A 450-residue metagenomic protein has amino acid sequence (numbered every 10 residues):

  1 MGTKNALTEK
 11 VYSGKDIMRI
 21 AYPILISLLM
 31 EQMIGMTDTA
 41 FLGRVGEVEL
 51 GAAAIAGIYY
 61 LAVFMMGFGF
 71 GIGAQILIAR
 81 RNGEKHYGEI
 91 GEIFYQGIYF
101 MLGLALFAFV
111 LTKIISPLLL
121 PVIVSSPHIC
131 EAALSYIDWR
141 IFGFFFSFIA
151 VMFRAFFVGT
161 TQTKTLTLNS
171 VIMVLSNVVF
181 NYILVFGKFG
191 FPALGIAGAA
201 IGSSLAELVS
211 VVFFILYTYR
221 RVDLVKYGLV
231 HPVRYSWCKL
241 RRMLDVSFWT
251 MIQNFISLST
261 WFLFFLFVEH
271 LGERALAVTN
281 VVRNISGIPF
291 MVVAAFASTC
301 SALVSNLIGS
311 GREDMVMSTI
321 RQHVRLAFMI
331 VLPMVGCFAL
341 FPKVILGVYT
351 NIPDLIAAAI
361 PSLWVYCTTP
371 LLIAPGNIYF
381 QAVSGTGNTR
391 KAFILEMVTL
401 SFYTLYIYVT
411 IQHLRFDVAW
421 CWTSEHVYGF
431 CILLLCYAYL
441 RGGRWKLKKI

Functional and structural regions predicted by a protein language model:
M1-A21, I78-F145, F191-F248, V304-T369 (+1 more regions): Short alpha-helical transmembrane segments in multi-pass integral membrane proteins
E9-A40, R44-V45, L61-G73, L77 (+6 more regions): N-terminal transmembrane alpha-helices
R19-G35, W139, M173, A206-S210 (+4 more regions): Transmembrane helical elements of multi-pass membrane transporters/channels
L29, M33-G51, L120-P127, I183-L194 (+4 more regions): Helix-terminus/linker motif at the lipid-water interface of multi-pass membrane proteins
E31, G35-D38, L42, F64-G71 (+17 more regions): Alpha-helical transmembrane segments and their lipid-water interface positions in multi-pass membrane proteins
L42-L61, I93, P127-A132, I196-A197 (+5 more regions): Interfacial/gating helices of multi-pass transporter permease domains
L50-K113, S147-T161, T165-L166, V278-P342 (+1 more regions): Small-residue-rich hydrophobic transmembrane alpha-helices
G71, Q75, R140-G159, L166-N177 (+5 more regions): Short runs within selected transmembrane alpha-helices of multi-pass transporters and secretion channels
